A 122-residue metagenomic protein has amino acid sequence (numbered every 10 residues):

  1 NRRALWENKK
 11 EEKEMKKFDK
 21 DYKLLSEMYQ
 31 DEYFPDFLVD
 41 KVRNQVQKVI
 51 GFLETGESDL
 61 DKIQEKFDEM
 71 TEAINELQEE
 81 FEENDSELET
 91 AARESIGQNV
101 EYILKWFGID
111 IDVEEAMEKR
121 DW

Functional and structural regions predicted by a protein language model:
R2-R3: Basic polycationic patches enriched in arginine
N8-T55: Short terminal alpha-helical segments
E11-E12, D19, D61-K62, E76-S86 (+2 more regions): Contiguous interface-forming segments/domains that mediate binding rather than catalysis
M28-D31, F52-G56, L77-E80, W106 (+1 more regions): Surface-exposed polar/charged interaction patches
L38, G56-I63, D85-A92: Residue-level recognition of alpha-helical structural elements
K41-N44, K48, E69, A73-E76 (+2 more regions): Charged, amphipathic alpha-helical oligomerization/scaffolding segments
G51-Q78: Mature extracytoplasmic domains of secretory-pathway proteins
E82-W122: Amphipathic alpha-helical binding modules
